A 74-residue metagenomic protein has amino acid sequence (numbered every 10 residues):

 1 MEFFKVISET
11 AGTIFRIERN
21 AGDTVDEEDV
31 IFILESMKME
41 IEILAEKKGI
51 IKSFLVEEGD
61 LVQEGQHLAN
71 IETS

Functional and structural regions predicted by a protein language model:
M1-T13, V30-E46, T73: Short beta-strand-turn/beta-hairpin segments enriched in glycine/proline and small hydrophobics that form edge-strand
F3-F4, E18-G22, N70-S74: Short, charged helix-to-loop "capping" segments that act as catalytic/coupling loops
T10, R16-N20, S53-V56: Short histidine-centered loop motifs in beta-beta connectors
R16, D23, E42: Active-site-proximal flexible loops/turns
I17, F32, F54, A69-I71: Preference for bulky hydrophobic residues occupying beta-strand positions in well-ordered beta-sheet regions
G22-I31, G59-L68: A structural signal for short beta-strand/turn segments enriched in small hydrophobics and glycine
